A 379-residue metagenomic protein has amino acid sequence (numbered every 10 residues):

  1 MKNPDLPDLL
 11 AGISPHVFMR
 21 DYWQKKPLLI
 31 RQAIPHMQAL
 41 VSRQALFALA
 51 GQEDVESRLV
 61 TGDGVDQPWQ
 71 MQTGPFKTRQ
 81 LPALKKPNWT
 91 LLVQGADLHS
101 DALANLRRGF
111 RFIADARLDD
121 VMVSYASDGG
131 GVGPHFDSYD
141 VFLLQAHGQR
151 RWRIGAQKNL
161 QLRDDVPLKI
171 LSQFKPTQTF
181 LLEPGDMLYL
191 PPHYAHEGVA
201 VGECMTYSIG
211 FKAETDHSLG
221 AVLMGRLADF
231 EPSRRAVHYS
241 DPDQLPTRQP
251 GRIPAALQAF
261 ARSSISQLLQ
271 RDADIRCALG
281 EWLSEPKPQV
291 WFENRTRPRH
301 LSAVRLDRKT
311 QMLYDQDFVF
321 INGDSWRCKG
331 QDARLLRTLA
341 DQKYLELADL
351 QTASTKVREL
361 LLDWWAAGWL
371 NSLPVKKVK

Functional and structural regions predicted by a protein language model:
M1, V17, K25, R327-K379: Long, charge-rich, low-complexity alpha-helical segments
M1-D21, I34-D186, Y194, V199-A236 (+1 more regions): Active-site region of the double-stranded beta-helix
D165-V166, Y314-D317, A367-G368: Short, solvent-exposed coil/turn segments at beta-strand boundaries
M224-E281: Long, charge-rich alpha-helical interaction segments
S264-A340, L362, L373-K379: Acidic, low-complexity/disordered tracts enriched in E/D and polar residues
